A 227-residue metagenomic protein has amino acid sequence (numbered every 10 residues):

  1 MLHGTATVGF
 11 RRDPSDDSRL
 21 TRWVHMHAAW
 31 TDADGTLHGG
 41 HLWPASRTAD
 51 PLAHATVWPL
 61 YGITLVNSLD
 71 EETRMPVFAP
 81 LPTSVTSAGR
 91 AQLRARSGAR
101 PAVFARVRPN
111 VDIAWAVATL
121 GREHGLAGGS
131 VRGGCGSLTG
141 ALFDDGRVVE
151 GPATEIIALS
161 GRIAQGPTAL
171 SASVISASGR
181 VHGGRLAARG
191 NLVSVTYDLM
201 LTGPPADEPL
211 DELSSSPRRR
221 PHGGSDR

Functional and structural regions predicted by a protein language model:
M1-V24, D32, T36-H38, A53 (+6 more regions): N-terminal intrinsically disordered, cationic/polar leader segments that include organellar targeting peptides
G40-W43, L52-H54, P101-R108: Flexible, glycine/proline-enriched loop segments at strand-loop-helix junctions that form or flank small-ligand binding
P44-G62, G190-P204: Structural signature of FAD isoalloxazine-binding scaffolds in flavoprotein oxidoreductases
R47-L52, V57-G62, A79-S87, E150-G161: Composition-driven recognition of glycine/serine/threonine/acidic- and proline-rich low-complexity segments and repeats
V57-R106: Surface-exposed beta-loop interaction hotspot
A102-R106, S130-G134, I157-S160, S171-S173: Short glycine-rich or small-residue beta-strand-to-loop segments that form or flank ligand, phosphate, metal/Fe-S
V111-E150: Short, well-structured hydrophobic secondary-structure segments
